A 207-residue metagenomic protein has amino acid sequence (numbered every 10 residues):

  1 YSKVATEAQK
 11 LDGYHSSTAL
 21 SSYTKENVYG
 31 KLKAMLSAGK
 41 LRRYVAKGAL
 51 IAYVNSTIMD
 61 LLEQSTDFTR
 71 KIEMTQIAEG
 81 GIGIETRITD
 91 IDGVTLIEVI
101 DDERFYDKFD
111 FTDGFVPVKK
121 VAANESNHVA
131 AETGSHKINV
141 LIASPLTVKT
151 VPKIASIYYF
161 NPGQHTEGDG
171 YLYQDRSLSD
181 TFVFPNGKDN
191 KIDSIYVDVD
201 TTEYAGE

Functional and structural regions predicted by a protein language model:
Y1-G30, Q64-E207: Sequence/fold signature of self-assembling virion shell proteins
K25-T75: Structured, hydrophobic secondary-structure cores that serve as assembly/anchoring elements
